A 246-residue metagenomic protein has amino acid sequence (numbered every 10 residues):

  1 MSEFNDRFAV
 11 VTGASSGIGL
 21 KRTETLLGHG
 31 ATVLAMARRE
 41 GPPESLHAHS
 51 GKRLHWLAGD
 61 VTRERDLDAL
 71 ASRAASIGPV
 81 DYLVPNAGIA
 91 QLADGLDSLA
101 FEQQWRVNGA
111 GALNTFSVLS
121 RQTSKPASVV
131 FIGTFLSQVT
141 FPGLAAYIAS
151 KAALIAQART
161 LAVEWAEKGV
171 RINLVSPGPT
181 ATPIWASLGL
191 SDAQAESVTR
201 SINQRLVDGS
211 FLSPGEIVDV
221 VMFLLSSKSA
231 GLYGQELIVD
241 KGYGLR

Functional and structural regions predicted by a protein language model:
F8, S15-S16: Conserved glycine-rich cofactor-binding loop
S72-S76, V107-A127, A162-V163, S226: Amphipathic alpha-helical dimer-interface segment in Rossmann-like NAD(P)H-dependent oxidoreductases
N86-L92, K241-G242: Conserved NAD(P)H cofactor-binding loop of Rossmann-fold oxidoreductase domains
I89, D97-F116, V130, L154: Catalytic Tyr-X3-Lys loop
F116, S150, A158: Active-site helix of classical SDR
T134: Residue(s) in the substrate-gating loop at a strand-loop-helix junction that position the organic substrate next
A166, R171, L232-G234: Short, small/polar-rich loop/turn modules that mediate ligand/substrate recognition or access, typified
M222, Y233-R246: Short C-terminal tail/terminal secondary-structure segment of NAD(P)H-dependent dehydrogenase/reductase domains
